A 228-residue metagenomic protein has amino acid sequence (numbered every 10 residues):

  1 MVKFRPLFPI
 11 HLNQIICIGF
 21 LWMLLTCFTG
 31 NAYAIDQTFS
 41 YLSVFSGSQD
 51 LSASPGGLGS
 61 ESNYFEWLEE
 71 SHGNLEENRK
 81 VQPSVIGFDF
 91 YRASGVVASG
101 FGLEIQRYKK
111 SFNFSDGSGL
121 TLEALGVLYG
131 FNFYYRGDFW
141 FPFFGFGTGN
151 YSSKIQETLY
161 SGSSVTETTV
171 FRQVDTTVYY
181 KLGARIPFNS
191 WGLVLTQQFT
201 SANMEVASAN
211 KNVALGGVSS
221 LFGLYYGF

Functional and structural regions predicted by a protein language model:
M1-F39: Cleavable N-terminal export/targeting peptides
A32-Q106, K110, Y225: Short glycine/proline- and aromatic-enriched beta-strand/turn motifs that initiate or cap beta-hairpins
S40-S46, F101-I105, P142-F146, L182 (+2 more regions): Membrane-embedded beta-strand positions of outer-membrane beta-barrel proteins
Q49, T158, E167-T169: Serine/threonine-rich low-complexity intrinsically disordered regions
L51-P55, K110-F112, S153-E157, A202-E205: Short acidic/His/Gly/Ser-rich catalytic and metal-binding motifs that mark active-site loops of diverse hydrolases
P55-G59, F65, N74, V170 (+1 more regions): Predominantly the C-terminal beta-signal and adjacent terminal strand-loop region of outer-membrane beta-barrel
E70-E77, N113-L122, G162-F171, E205-V213: Extracellular loop and loop/strand-boundary signature of outer-membrane beta-barrel proteins
Q82-S163, T176, L215, L221 (+1 more regions): Gram-negative (and chloroplast) outer-membrane scaffold detector with strong preference for beta-barrel transmembrane
